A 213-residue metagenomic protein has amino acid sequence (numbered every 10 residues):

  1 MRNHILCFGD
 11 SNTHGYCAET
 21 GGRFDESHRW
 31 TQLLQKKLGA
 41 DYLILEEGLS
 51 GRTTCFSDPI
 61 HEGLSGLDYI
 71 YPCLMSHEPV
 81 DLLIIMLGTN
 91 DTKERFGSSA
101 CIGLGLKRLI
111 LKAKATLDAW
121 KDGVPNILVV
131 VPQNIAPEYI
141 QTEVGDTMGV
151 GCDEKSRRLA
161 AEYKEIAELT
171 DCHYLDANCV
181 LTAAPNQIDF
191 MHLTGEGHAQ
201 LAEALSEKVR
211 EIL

Functional and structural regions predicted by a protein language model:
M1-L49, C55-I60, P72-H77, L83 (+1 more regions): Serine-esterase "nucleophile elbow" of acetyl-processing enzymes
N12-G15, G51-R52, T89-T92, T182: A short, flexible beta-alpha/helix-coil linker loop
E46-G51, D176-V180: Acidic carboxylate-rich catalytic motifs and surrounding loops in phosphoryl-/glycosyl-chemistry enzymes
L64-L213: Alpha-helical cap/lid subdomain in secreted, periplasmic, or secretory-pathway luminal O-acyl-processing enzymes
